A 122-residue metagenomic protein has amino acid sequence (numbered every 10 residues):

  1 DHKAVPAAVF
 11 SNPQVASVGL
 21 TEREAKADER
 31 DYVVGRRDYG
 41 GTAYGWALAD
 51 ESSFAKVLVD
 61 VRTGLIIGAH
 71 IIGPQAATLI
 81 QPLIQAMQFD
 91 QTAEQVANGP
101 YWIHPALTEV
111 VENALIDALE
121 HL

Functional and structural regions predicted by a protein language model:
D1-H2: Acidic/histidine metal-binding catalytic segments
V5, F10-L122: Flexible, glycine-rich terminal cap/loop adjacent to redox cofactors in electron-transfer oxidoreductases
